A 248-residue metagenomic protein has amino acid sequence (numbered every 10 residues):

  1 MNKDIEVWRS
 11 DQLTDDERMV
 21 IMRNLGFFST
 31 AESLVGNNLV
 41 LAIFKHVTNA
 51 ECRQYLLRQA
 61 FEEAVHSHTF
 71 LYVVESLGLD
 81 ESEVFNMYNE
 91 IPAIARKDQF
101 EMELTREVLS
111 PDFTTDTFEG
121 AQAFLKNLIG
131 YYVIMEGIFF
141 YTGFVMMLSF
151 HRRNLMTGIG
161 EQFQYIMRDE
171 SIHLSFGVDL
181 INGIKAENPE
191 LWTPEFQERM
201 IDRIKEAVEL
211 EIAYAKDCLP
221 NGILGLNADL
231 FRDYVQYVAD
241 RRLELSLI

Functional and structural regions predicted by a protein language model:
M1-I248: Non-heme di-metal
